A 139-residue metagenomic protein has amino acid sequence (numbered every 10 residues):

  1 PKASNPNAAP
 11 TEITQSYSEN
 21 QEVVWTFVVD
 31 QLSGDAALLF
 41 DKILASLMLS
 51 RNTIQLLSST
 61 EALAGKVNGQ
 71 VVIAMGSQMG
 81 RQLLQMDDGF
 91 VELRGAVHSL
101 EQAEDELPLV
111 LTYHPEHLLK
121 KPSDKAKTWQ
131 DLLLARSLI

Functional and structural regions predicted by a protein language model:
P1-I139: A polyanion-binding, active-site-adjacent surface
